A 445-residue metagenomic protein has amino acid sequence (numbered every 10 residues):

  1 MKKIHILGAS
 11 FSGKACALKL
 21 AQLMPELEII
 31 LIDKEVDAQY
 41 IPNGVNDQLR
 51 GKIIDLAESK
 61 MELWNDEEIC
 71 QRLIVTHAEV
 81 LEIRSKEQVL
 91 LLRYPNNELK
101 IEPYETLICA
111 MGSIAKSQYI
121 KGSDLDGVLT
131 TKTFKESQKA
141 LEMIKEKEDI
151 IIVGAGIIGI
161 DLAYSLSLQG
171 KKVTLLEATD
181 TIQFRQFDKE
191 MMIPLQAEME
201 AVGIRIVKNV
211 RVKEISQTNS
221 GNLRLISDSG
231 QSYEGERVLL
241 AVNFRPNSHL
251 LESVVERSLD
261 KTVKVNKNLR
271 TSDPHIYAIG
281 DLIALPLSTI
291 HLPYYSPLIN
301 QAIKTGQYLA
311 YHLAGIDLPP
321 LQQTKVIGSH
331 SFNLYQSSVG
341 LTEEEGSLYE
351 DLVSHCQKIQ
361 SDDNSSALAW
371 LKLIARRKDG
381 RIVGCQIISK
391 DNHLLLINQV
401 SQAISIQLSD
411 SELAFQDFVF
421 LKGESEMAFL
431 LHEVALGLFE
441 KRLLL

Functional and structural regions predicted by a protein language model:
M1-S10, E148-G156: Beta1/beta-strand and adjacent pyrophosphate-binding region of the FAD-binding site in flavoprotein oxidoreductases
K2-R72, S165-Q186: Beta1-alpha1 glycine-rich phosphate/pyrophosphate-binding loop at the start of Rossmann-like nucleotide-binding domains
A9, L285-D391, R442-L445: Mid-to-C-terminal Rossmann-like scaffold of FAD/NAD(P)H-dependent oxidoreductases
T76-Q88, K208-G221: A conserved short coil-to-beta-strand element within the FAD-binding core of flavoproteins
N97-T106, D228-R237, S272: Core beta-strand elements of the Rossmann-like FAD/NAD(P) dinucleotide-binding domain in flavoenzyme oxidoreductases
D126-K147, S232-Y308: FAD-site-proximal beta/loop scaffold in flavoenzymes
G159-E214, N300-Q301, L318-T342: Rossmann-like dinucleotide-binding cores of NAD(P)H-dependent redox enzymes
Q407-L445: Cysteine/selenocysteine-centered motifs that mediate thiol-based redox chemistry or coordinate metal-sulfur cofactors
